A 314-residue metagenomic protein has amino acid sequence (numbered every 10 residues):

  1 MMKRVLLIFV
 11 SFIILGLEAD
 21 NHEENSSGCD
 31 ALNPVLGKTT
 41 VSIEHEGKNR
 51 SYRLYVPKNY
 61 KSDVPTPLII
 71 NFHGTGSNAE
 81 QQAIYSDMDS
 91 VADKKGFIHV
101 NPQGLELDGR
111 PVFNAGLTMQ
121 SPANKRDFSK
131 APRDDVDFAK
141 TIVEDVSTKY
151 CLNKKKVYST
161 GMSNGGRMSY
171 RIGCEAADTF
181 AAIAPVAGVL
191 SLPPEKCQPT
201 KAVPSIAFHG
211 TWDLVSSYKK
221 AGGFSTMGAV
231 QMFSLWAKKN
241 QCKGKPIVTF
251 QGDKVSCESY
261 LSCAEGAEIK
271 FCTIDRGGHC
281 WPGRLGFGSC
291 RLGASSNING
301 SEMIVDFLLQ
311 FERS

Functional and structural regions predicted by a protein language model:
L17-L68, E80-S86, K94, A131-D137 (+9 more regions): A domain-start/cap signature at the N-terminus of enzymes
I69-N71, H99, S205, F271: Hydrophobic beta-strand anchors of alpha/beta hydrolase catalytic cores
I70-F72, V186, I274: Alpha/beta-hydrolase
I70-G74, H209-G210: The conserved beta1-alpha1 loop
H73-S77, G277: Active-site glycine-rich loops that stabilize anionic/oxyanionic intermediates across multiple enzyme folds
Q103-R133: Cap/lid segment of the alpha/beta-hydrolase catalytic domain
A123-Y150, R171: Alpha/beta-hydrolase active-site loop
A181-E265: The feature captures the conserved acid-bearing segment of alpha/beta-hydrolase catalytic domains
